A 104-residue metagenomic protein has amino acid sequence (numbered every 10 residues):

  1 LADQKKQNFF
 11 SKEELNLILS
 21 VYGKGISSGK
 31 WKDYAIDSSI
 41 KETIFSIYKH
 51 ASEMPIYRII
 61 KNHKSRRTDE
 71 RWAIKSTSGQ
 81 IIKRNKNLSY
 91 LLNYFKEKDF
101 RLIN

Functional and structural regions predicted by a protein language model:
L1-I44: Negatively charged, low-complexity tracts enriched in Asp/Glu with abundant Ser/Thr
L1-K6, I81-N104: Mixed-charge, Lys/Arg-enriched low-complexity segments
D3, M54-I81, E97: Short aromatic-glycine-(Arg/Gly/Cys) micro-motifs in beta-strand/loop hairpins
N16-L17, S28, T68, I74-S76 (+1 more regions): Intrinsic structural disorder
K30-I44, Y48-P55, T77-S78, Y90: Basic nucleic-acid-binding interfaces
